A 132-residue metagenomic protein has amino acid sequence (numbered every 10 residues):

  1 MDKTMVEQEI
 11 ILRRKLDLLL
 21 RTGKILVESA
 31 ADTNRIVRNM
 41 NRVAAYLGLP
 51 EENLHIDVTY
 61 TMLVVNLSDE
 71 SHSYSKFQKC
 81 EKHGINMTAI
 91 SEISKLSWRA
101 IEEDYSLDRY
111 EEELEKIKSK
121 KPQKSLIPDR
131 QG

Functional and structural regions predicted by a protein language model:
M1-Y105: Soluble N-terminal domains of membrane-associated systems
Y110-Q123: Short juxtamembrane and helix-loop transition motifs at transmembrane-helix boundaries in membrane proteins
K121-G132: Core alpha-helical transmembrane segments of integral membrane proteins
